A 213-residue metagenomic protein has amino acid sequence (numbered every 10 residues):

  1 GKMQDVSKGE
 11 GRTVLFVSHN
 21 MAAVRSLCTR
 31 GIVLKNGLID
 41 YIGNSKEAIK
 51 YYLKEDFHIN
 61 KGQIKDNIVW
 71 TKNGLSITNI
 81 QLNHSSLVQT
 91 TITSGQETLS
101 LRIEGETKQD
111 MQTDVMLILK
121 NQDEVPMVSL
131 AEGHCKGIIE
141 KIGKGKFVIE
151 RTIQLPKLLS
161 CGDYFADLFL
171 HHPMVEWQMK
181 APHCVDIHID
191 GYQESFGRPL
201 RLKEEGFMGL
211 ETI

Functional and structural regions predicted by a protein language model:
G1-E10: Helical segment within the ABC ATPase nucleotide-binding domain
S18-H19: H-loop/switch region of ABC-family ATPase nucleotide-binding domains
A22, S26-I213: Localized sequence-composition bias
